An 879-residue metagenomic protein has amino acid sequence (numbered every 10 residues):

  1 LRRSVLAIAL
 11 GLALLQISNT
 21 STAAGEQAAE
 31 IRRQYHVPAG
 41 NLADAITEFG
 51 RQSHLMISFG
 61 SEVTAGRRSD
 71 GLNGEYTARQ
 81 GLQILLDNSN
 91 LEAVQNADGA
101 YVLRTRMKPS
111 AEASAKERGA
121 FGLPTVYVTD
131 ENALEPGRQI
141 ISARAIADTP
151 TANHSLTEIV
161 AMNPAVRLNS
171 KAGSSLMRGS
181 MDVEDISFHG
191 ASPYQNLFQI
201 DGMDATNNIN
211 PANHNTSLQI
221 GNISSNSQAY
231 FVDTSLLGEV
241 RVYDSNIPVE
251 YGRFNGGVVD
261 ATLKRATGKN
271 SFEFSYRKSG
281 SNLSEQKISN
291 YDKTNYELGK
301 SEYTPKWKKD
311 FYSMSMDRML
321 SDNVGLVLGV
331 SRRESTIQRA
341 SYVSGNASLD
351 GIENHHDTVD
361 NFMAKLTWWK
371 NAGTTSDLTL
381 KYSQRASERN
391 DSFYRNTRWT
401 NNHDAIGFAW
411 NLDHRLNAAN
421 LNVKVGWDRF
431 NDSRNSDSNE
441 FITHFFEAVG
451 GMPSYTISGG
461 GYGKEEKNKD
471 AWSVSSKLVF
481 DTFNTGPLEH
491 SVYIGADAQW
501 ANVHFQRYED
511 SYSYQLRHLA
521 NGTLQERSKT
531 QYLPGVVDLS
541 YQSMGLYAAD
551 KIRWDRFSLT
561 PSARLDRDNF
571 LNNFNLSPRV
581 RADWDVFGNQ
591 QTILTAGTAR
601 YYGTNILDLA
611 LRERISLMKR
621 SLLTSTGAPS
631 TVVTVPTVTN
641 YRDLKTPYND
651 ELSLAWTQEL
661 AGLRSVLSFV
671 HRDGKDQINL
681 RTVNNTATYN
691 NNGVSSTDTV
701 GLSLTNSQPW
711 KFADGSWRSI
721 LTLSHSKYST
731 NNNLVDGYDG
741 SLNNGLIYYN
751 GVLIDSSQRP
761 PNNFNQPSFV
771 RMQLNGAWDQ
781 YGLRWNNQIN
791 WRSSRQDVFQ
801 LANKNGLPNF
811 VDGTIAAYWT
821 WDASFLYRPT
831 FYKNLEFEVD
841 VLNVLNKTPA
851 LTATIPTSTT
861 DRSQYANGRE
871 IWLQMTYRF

Functional and structural regions predicted by a protein language model:
I17-E112, L176: N-terminal export/assembly leaders
I46-Q52, D98, R104-P150, T157 (+2 more regions): Short, acidic, small-residue-rich periplasmic hinge/interaction motif at the N-terminus of Gram-negative outer-membrane
Y101-R104, L156, I186-S187, I223-F231 (+3 more regions): N-terminal periplasmic accessory domains that precede and gate Gram-negative outer-membrane beta-barrel machines
E131-P248, N255-V258, E297-K300, S313: Periplasmic N-terminal accessory/gating domains of Gram-negative outer-membrane beta-barrel systems
N270-E273, S301-A386, H403-N420, P578: Transmembrane beta-barrel wall of Gram-negative outer-membrane proteins
L328, A364-R385, N401-L571, G701-F712 (+1 more regions): Face-selective signature of the C-terminal outer-membrane beta-barrel domain
R553-S558, V666-I678, V683-L801, T876: Gram-negative outer-membrane beta-barrel transporters
L680, N790-A802, Y827-F879: C-terminal beta-signal and adjacent terminal beta-strands/loops of Gram-negative outer-membrane beta-barrel proteins
